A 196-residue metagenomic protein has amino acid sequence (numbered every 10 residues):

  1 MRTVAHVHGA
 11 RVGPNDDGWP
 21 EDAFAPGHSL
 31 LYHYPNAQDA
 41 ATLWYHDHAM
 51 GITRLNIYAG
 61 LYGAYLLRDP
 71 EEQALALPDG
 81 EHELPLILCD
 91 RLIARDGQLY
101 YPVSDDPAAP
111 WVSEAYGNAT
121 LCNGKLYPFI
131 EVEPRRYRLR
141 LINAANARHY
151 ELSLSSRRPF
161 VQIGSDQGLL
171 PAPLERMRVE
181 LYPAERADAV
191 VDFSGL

Functional and structural regions predicted by a protein language model:
M1-Q73, E175-L196: Extracellular/periplasmic metallocenter environments
H6, L66, I87-C89, L121 (+1 more regions): Residues in well-ordered beta-strands of folded domains
V12-P20, Y100-L196: Histidine- and aromatic-rich segments of cupredoxin/plastocyanin-like copper-binding domains
N15-D16, L55-N56, L75-A76, A94-G97 (+1 more regions): Short helix/loop capping segments that flank catalytic or ligand/cofactor-binding pockets
S29, G60-Y62, E81-E83, A115 (+2 more regions): Extracytoplasmic
N36, A49, D69, L88-D90 (+2 more regions): Short, structured patches in soluble enzyme cores that scaffold and shape functional sites
R68-L84: Low-complexity, Pro/Ser/Thr- and charge-rich linker/hinge segments at domain boundaries
L86-A108: Conserved, well-structured core segments that form or line functional sites
